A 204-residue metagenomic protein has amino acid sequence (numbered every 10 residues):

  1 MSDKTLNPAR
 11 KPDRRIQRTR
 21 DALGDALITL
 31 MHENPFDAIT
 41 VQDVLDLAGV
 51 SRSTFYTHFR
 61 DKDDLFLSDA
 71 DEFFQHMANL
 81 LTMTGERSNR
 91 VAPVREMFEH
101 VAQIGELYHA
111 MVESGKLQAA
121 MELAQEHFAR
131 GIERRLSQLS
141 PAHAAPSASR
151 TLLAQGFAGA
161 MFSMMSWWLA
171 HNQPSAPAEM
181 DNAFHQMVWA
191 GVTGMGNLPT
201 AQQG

Functional and structural regions predicted by a protein language model:
M1-Q17, H143, G196-G204: N-terminal intrinsically disordered/low-complexity leader segments
Q17-I28, H32, D37-V41, D46-G49 (+4 more regions): An amphipathic alpha-helix adjacent to DNA-recognition modules
I39-T40, H109-M111, A120, P177 (+1 more regions): Short, hydrophobic secondary-structure boundary micro-motifs
S53: Key DNA-contact positions within bacterial/archaeal DNA-binding proteins
F73-L80, I104, Y108, G131-L139 (+2 more regions): A short secondary-structure junction motif
L81-A110, L117: Hydrophobic alpha-helical connector segments
R95-E96, L117-A142, A148-S163, W189 (+1 more regions): Amphipathic alpha-helical packing segments from all-alpha helical-bundle domains
S175-G204: Short terminal or interdomain "cap/linker" segment that borders an active site or interface and mediates
